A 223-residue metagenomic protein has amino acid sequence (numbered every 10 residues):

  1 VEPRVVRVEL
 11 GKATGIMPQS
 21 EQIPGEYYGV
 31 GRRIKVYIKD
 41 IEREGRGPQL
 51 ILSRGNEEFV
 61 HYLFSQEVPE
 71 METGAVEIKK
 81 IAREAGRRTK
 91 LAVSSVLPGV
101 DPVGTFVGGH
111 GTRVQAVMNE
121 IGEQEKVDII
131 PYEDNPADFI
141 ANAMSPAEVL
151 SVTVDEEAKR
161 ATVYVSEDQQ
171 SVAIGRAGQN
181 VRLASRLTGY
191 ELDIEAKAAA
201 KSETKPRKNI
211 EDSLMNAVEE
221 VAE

Functional and structural regions predicted by a protein language model:
V1-E223: RNA-contacting regions in translation and RNA-metabolism proteins, encompassing KH/S1 modules where present
